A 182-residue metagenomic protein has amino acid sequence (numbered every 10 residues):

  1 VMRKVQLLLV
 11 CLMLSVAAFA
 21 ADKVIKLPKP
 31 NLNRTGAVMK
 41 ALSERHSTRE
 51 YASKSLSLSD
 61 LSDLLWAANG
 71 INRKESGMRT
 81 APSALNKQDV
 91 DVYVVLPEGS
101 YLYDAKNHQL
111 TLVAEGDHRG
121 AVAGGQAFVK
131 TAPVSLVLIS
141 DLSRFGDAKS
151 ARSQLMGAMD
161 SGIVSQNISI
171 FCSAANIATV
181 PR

Functional and structural regions predicted by a protein language model:
V1-L9: Bacterial N-terminal signal peptides that target proteins for export
M2, A17-A20: Extended alpha-helical scaffold regions
R3-K4, K74-M78, I177-A178: Short secondary-structure capping/junction motifs at helix and strand boundaries
L8-A17: Bacterial N-terminal signal peptides
A21-A132: N-terminal amphipathic, basic helical "cap/leader" segment at the start of enzyme domains
R45, L64, V92, V134-F145 (+1 more regions): Small-aliphatic-rich amphipathic alpha-helix that forms the alpha element of a beta-alpha
